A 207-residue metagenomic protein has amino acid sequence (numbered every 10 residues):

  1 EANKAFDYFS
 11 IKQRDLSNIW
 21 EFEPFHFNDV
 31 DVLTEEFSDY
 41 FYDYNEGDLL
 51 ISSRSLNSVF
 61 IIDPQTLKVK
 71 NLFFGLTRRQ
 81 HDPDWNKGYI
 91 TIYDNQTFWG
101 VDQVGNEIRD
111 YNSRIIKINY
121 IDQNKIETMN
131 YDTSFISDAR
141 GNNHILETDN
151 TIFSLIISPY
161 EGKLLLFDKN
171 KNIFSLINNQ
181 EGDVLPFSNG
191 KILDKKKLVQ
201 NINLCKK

Functional and structural regions predicted by a protein language model:
E1-K207: Histidine-/acidic-rich catalytic cores in large beta-rich domains
